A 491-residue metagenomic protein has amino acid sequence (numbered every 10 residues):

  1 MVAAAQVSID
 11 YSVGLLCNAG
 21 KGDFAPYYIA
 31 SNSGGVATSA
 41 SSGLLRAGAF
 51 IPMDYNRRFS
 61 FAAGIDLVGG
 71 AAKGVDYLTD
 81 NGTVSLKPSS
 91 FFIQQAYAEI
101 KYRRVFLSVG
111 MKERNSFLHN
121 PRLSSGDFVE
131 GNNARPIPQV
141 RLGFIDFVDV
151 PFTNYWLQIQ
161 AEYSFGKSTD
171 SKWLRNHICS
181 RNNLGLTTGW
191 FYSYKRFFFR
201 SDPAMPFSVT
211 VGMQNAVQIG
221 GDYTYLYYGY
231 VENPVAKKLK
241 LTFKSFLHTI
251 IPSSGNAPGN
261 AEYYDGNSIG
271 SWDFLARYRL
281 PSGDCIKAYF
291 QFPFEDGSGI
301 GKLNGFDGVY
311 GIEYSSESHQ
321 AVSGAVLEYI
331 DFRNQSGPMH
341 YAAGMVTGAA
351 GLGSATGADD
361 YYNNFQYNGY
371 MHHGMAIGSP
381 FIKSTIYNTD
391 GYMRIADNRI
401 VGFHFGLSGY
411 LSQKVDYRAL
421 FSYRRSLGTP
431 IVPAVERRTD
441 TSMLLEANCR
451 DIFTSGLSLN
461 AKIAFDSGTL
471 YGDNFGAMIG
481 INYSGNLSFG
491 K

Functional and structural regions predicted by a protein language model:
A4-R114, P121-S124, F128-F147, Y155-I159 (+1 more regions): Beta-barrel outer-membrane channel/assembly domains of diderm bacteria
Q6-I9, F50-A63, K101-V105, F147-A161 (+6 more regions): Short loop/turn motifs that connect adjacent beta-strands in outer-membrane beta-barrel proteins
I9-G22, F61-A71, I100, L107-E113 (+7 more regions): Transmembrane beta-barrel strands of outer-membrane/channel proteins
N18-G20, V68-N81, K112-F128, D149-V150 (+7 more regions): Sequence/structural signature of outer-membrane beta-barrel proteins
A30-G35, V68, Y77-V84, S124-E130 (+6 more regions): Extracellular loop and loop/strand-boundary signature of outer-membrane beta-barrel proteins
K87-F91, A134, I178-R181, G189-S193 (+4 more regions): Short, glycine/acidic-rich beta->alpha junctions
R114-Y228: Internal, well-ordered domain-core segments that constitute the primary functional module of diverse proteins
F207-V217, D222-K491: Exposed, low-structure sequence patches enriched in small/polar residues
